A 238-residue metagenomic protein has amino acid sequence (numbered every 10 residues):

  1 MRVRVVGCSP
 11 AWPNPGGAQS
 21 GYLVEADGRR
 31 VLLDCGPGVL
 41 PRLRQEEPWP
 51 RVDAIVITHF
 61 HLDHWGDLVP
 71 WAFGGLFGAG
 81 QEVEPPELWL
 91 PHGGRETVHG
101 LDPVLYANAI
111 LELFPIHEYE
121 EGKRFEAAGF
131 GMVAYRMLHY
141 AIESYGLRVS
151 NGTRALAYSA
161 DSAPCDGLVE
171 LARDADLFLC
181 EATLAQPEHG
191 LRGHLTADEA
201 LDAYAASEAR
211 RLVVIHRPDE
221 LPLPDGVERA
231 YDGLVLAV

Functional and structural regions predicted by a protein language model:
M1-A157, R210, G226-V238: Binuclear metal-dependent hydrolase catalytic cores
L33, T58, A160, C180 (+1 more regions): Active-site flanking residues adjacent to catalytic metal/cofactor-binding acidic residues
A163-V238: Cap/insert and terminal regions of metallo-dependent hydrolase folds
